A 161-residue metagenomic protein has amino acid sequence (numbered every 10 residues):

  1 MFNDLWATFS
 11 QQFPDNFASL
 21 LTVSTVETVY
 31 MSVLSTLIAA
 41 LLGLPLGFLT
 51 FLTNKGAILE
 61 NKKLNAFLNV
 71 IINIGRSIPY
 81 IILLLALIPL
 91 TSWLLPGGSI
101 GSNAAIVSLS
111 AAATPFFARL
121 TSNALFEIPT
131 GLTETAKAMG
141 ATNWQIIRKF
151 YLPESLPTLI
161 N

Functional and structural regions predicted by a protein language model:
M1-V23: Short, strongly hydrophobic alpha-helical membrane anchors
T22-F126, E154: Membrane-water interface segments at the C-terminal ends of transmembrane alpha-helices in multi-pass inner-membrane
N103, L132, N143-Q145: Residue-level recognition of membrane-helix boundary sites in multi-pass small-molecule transporters
S122-T133, R148: Membrane-helix/interface signature in polytopic inner-membrane proteins
A136: The alpha-helix within a helix-turn-helix
N143-N161: Transmembrane alpha-helices
